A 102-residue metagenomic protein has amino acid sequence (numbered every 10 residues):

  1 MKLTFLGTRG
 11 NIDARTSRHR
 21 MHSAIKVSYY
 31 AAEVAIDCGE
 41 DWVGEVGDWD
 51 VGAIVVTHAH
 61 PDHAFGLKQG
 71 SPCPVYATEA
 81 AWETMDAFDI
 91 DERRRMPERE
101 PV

Functional and structural regions predicted by a protein language model:
M1-G47: Conserved beta-strand hairpin/beta-sheet module of binuclear metal-dependent hydrolase folds, prominently
K2-F5, C73-P74, A81-T84: Hydrophobic alpha-helical segments
L6-T8, A24, T78, M96-R99: Conserved beta-strand termini and adjacent loop/short-helix elements that scaffold enzyme active sites in alpha/beta
R15, P61-F65, T84-I90: Short, charged, surface-exposed secondary-structure boundary motifs
V34-A35, G39-A77: Active-site metal-binding motif and surrounding structural segment of the metallo-beta-lactamase
E79-V102: Metallo-beta-lactamase
